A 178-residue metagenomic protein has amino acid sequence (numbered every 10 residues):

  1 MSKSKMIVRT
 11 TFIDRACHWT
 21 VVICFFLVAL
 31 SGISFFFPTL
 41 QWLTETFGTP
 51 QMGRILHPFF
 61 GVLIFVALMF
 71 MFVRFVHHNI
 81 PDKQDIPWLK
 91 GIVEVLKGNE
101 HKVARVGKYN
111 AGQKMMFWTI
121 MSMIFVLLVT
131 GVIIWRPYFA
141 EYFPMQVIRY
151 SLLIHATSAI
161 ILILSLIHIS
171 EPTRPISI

Functional and structural regions predicted by a protein language model:
S2-D14, T49, H101-Y109: Cytosolic juxtamembrane amphipathic/interface segments immediately preceding and feeding into a transmembrane helix
M6-I7, F37-I55, R136-Y150: Membrane-interface interhelical loops and short amphipathic "cap" helices that link adjacent transmembrane segments
R9-I23, A111-T119: Alpha-helical transmembrane segments and their helix-start/interface "positive-inside/aromatic belt" motifs in integral
L27-T39: Alpha-helical transmembrane segments of multi-pass membrane proteins
Q51-Q84, S165-H168: Hydrophobic alpha-helical membrane-embedded segments
D82-R105: Juxtamembrane inter-helical linkers in multi-pass membrane proteins
E100-M123: Loop-to-transmembrane boundary segments
I167, E171-I178: Single conserved hydrophobic/aromatic residue that forms the stacking wall/gate of nucleotide- or nucleobase-binding
